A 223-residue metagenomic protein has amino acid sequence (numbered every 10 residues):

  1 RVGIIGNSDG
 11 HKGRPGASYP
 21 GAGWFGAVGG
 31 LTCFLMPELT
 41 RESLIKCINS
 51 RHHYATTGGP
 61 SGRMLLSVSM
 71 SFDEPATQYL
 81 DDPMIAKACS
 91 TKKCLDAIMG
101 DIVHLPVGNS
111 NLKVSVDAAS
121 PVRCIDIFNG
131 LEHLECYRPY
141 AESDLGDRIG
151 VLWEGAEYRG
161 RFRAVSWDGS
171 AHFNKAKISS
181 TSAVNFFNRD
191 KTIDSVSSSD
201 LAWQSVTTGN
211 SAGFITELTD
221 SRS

Functional and structural regions predicted by a protein language model:
R1-S223: C-terminal functional module detector
